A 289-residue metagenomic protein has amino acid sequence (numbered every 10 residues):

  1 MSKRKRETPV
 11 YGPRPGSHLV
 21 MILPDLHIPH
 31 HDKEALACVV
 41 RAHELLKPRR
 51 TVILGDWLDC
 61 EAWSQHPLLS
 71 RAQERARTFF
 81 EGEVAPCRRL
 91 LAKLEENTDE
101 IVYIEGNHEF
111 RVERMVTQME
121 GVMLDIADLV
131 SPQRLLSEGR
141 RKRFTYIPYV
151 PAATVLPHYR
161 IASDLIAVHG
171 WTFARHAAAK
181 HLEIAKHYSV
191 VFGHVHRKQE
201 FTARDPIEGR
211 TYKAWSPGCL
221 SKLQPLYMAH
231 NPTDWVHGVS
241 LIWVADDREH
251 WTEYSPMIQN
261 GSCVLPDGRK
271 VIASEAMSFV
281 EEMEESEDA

Functional and structural regions predicted by a protein language model:
M1-H31, E285-A289: Acidic, histidine-bearing metal-coordination/catalytic regions of metal-dependent phosphoesterases
R6-I22, A42-T51, W57-S70, A92-E96 (+4 more regions): Feature recognizes metal-dependent phosphohydrolase scaffolds
Y11-G12, T154-A162, T202-D205, C263: Short acidic-hydrophobic surface loop/beta-edge motif
I22, T51-L54, E100-G106, P148 (+3 more regions): A structural signal for short, well-ordered beta-strand segments and their strand-loop junctions that often border
L23-R140: Core catalytic region of metal-dependent phosphoesterases/phosphodiesterases, especially metallo-beta-lactamase-like
L124-D164: Metallo-beta-lactamase
D164-P256: Conserved beta-sheet core of the metallophosphoesterase superfamily
V244-A289: A short C-terminal boundary segment appended to hydrolase-like catalytic domains
